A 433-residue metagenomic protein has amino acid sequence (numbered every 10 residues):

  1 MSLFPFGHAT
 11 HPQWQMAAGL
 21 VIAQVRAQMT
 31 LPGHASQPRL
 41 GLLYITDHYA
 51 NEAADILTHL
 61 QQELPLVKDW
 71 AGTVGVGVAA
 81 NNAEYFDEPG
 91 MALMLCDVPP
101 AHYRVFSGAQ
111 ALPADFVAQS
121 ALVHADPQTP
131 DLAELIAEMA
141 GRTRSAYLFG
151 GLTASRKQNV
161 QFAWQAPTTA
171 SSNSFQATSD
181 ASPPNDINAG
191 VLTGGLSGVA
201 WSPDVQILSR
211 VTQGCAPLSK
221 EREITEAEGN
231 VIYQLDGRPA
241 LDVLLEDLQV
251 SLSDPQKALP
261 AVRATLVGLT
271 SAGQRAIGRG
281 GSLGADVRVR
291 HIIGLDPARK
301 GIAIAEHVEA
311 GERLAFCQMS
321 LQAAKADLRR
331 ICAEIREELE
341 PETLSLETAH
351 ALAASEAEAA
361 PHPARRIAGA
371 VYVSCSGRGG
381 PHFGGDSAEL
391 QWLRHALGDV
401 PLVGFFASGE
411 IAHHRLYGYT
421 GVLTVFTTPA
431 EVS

Functional and structural regions predicted by a protein language model:
M1-A50, H59-Q62, V67-A370, C375-H382 (+2 more regions): Small-residue-enriched flexible segments
I56: Contiguous, structured surface segment used for ligand recognition
H59-L60, S387-E389: Glycine-rich, phosphate-binding/catalytic loops in enzymes
A388-G398, V403: Catalytic phosphate/nucleotide-handling subdomain of diverse soluble enzymes
